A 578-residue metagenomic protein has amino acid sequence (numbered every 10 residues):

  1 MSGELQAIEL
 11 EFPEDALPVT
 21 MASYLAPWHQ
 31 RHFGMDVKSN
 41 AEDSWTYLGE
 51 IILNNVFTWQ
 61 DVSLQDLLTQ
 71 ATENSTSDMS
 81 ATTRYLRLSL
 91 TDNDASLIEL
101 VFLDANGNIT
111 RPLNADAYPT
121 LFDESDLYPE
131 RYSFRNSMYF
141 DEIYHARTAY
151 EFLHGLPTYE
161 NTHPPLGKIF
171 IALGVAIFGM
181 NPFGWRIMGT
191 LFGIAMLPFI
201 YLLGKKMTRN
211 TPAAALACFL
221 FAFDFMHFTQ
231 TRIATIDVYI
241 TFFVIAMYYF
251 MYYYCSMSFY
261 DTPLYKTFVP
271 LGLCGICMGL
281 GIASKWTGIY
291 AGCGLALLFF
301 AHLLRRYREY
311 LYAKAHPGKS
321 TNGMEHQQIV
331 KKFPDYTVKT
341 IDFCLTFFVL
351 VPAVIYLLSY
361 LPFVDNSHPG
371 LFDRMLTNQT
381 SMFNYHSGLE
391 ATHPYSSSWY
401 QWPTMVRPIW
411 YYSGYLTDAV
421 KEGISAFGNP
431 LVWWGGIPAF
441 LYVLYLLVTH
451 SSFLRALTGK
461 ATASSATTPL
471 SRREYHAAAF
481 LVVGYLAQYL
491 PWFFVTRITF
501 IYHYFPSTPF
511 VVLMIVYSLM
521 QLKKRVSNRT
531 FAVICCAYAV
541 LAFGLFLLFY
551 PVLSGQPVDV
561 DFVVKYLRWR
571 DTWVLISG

Functional and structural regions predicted by a protein language model:
M1-T58, S63-F134: Aromatic, loop-rich ligand-recognition surfaces of beta-strand-rich domains
E4-A7, D123, K266-L273, Y290 (+8 more regions): Transmembrane helical bundles and short interhelical boundary loops of multi-pass, membrane-embedded
L113-Y128, F134-A146, T158-F170, M180-F183 (+1 more regions): Extracytoplasmic catalytic/substrate-binding loops of multi-pass membrane glycan-assembly enzymes
F183, I187-T208, A246-F250, Y445: Transmembrane-helix motifs of polytopic, lipid-linked glycan transferases
W185, G189, M226-I240, S284-T287: Short acidic/glycine- and proline-prone juxtamembrane loop motifs at membrane-interface regions of multi-pass membrane
I200-F223, F242, Y260-K266: Transmembrane-helix signature of polytopic, membrane-embedded enzymes that assemble or transfer cell-envelope glycans
M247-V269, F300-E309: Membrane-interface transmembrane helices that cradle and orient dolichyl/undecaprenyl
P263-K285, Y489: Membrane-interface alpha helices of multi-pass inner-membrane proteins
